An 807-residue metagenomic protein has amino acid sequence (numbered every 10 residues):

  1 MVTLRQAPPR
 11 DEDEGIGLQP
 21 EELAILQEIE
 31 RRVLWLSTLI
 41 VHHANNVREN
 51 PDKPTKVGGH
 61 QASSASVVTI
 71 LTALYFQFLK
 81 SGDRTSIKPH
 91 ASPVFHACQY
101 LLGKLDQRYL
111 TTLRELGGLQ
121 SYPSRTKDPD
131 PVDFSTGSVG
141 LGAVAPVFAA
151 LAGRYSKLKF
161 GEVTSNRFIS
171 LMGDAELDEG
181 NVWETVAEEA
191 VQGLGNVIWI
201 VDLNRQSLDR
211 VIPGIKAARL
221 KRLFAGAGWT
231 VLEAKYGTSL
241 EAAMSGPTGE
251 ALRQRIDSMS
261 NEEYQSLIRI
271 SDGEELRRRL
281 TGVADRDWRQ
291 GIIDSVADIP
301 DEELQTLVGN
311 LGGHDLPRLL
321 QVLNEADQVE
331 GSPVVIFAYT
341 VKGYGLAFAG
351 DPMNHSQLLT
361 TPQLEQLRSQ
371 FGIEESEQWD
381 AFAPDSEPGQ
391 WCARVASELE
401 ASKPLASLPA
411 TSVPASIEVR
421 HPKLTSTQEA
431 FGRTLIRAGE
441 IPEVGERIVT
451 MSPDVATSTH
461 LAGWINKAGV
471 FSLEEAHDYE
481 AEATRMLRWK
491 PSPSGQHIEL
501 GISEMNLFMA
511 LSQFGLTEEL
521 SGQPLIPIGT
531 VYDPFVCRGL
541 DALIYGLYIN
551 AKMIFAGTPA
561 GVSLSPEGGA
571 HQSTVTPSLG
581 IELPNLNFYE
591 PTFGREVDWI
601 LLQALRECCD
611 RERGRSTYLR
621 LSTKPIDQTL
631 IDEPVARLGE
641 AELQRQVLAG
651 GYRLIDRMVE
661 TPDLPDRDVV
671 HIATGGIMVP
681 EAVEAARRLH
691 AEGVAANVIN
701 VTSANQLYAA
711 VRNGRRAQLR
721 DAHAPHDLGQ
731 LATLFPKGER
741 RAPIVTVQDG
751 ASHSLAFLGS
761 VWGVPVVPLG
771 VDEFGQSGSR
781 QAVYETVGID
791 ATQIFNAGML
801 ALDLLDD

Functional and structural regions predicted by a protein language model:
M1-W35: Generic start-of-chain signal for non-secretory N-termini
G17-L26, E49-G58, K80-D83, D128-T136 (+12 more regions): Glycine- and acidic
E21-V33, S37-N50, H60-Q192, P213 (+3 more regions): Cofactor-binding active-site loop characterized by glycine-rich and histidine/acidic residues
I25-W35, D83-R84, S386-A551, P634-V679 (+4 more regions): Non-catalytic terminal/interface segments that mediate subunit docking, oligomerization, and allosteric communication
E115-V132, L141, K157-S165, W183-S376 (+7 more regions): Thiamine diphosphate
F168, G173-E176, L203, T340 (+3 more regions): Active-site metal-binding loops of divalent metal-dependent hydrolases
S170-G173, L177, D541-G561, P566: A structural-propensity feature for long, helix-poor, extended segments
S170-L171, W199, M451, F555 (+2 more regions): Residue-level marker for buried hydrophobic side chains located in beta-strands that build the well-ordered beta-sheet
